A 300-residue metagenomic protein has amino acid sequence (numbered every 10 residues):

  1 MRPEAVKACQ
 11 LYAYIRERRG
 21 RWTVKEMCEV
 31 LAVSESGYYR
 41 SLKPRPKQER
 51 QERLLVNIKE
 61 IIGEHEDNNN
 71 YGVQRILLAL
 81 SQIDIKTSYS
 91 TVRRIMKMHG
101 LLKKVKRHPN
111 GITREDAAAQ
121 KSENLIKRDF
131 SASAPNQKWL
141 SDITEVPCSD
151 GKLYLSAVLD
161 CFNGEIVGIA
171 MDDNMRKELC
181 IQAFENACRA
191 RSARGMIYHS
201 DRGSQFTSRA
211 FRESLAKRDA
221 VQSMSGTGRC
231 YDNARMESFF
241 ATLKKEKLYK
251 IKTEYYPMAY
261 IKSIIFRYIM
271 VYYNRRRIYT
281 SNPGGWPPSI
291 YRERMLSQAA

Functional and structural regions predicted by a protein language model:
M1-E26, Q48, V221, A300: Residue-centric detector for conserved, function-critical "anchor" positions in compact interaction modules
V6-C9, A13, C28, E35-A134 (+1 more regions): Basic, flexible linker segments flanking DNA-binding modules in nucleic acid-interacting mobile-element proteins
C28, Y38, I58-I61, I76 (+14 more regions): Mobile genetic element proteins and their domesticated derivatives, centered on retroelements and DNA transposons
I112-E115, S200-R202, S208-F211, M224-K244 (+2 more regions): RNase H-like two-metal-ion nuclease catalytic core shared by retroviral integrases and related mobile-element nucleases
P147, G151, I169-R191: Active-site beta-loop-alpha junctions of metal-dependent nucleic acid enzymes, especially the RNase H-like/DDE
C148, D160-C161: Short, acidic, Ser/Thr-enriched surface-loop or helix-capping motifs
L153-S156: Short loop/turn microsegments at loop-to-beta-strand junctions
A216-A220, K244-A300: C-terminal domain-tail junction helix/linker
